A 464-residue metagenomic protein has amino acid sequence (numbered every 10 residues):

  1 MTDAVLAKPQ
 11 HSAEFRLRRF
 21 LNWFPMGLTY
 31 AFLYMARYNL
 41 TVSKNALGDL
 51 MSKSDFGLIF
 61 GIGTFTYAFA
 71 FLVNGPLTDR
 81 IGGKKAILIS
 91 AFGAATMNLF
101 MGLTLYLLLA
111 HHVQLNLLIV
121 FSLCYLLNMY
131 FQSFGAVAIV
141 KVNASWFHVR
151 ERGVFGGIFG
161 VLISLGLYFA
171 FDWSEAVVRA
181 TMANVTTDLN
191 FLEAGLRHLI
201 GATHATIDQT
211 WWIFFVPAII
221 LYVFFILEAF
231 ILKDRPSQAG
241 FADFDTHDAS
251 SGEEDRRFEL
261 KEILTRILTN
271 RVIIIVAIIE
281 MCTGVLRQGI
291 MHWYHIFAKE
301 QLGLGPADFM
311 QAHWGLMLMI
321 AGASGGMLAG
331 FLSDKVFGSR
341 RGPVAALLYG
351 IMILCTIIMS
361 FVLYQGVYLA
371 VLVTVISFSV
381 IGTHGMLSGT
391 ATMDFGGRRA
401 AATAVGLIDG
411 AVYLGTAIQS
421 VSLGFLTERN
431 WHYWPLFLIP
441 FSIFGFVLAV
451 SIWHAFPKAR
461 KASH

Functional and structural regions predicted by a protein language model:
Y38-V42, F171, R266, N270-G330 (+2 more regions): Extracytoplasmic gate region of multi-pass secondary transporters
L58-P76, L316-A329: Central cavity-lining transmembrane alpha-helices of secondary-active solute carriers, predominantly the Major
R80-F92, D334-Y349: Cytoplasmic membrane-interface "Motif A"-like loop-to-helix N-cap segments of 12-TM Major Facilitator Superfamily
F92-Q114, G350-Y364: C-terminal ends and interior cores of transmembrane alpha-helices in multi-pass membrane transporters/permeases
C124-I163: Cytoplasmic helix-loop-helix junction between adjacent transmembrane helices in 12-TM secondary transporters
G153-R179, G322, D409-Q419: Glycine-rich segments within core transmembrane alpha-helices of 12-TM secondary carriers
F159-P236: Helix-loop-helix hairpin linking two adjacent transmembrane segments in secondary transporters
S339-L387: C-terminal transmembrane helical hairpin of 12-TM major facilitator-type secondary transporters
